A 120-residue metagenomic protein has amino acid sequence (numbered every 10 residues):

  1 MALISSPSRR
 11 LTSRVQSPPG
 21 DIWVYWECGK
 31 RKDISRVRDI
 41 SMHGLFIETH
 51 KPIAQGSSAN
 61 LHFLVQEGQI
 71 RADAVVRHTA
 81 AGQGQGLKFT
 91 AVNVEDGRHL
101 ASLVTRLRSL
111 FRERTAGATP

Functional and structural regions predicted by a protein language model:
M1-I40, A101-P120: N-terminal helix initiation/capping motif
Q16-G20, P52-Q55, L87-T105: Short solvent-exposed strand/turn elements
P19-Q55, N60, G84-G86: Short strand-loop-strand
S35-V37, A72-R77: Short beta-strand-centered aromatic/proline hotspots
I40, R77-T79, V92: Residue-level recognition of beta-strand microenvironments
T49, F63, A74, F89-A91: Residue-level recognition of conserved beta-strand positions in structured domain cores
L64-Q69: Short, charged beta-turn/beta-strand-edge "cap" motif at the junction between a beta-strand and an adjacent loop
R71, G82-G84: Short edge beta-strand segments in beta-sheet-rich domains
